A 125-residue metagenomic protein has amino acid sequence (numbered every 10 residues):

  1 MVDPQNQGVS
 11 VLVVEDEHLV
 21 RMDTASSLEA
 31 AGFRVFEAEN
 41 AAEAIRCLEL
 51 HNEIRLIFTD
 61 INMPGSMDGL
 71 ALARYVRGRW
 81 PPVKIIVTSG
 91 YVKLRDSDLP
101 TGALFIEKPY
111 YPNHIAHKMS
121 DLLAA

Functional and structural regions predicted by a protein language model:
M1-L12, H18-L19, E43, R74 (+4 more regions): Non-catalytic signal-transmission and effector/linker regions of two-component phosphorelay proteins
M22-A30: Charged docking surfaces used in two-component/phosphorelay signaling
E37-L56: Acidic, metal-coordinating helix/loop segments flanking the phosphotransfer/catalytic sites of two-component signaling
N40, M67-L72: Acidic catalytic/metal-coordinating carboxylates
E49-N52, Y75-P82, D98: Conserved phosphotransfer cores of two-component systems
D60-I61: Active-site residues of response regulator receiver
T88-S89: Hydrophobic/aromatic residues positioned on beta-strands within the core alpha/beta folds
